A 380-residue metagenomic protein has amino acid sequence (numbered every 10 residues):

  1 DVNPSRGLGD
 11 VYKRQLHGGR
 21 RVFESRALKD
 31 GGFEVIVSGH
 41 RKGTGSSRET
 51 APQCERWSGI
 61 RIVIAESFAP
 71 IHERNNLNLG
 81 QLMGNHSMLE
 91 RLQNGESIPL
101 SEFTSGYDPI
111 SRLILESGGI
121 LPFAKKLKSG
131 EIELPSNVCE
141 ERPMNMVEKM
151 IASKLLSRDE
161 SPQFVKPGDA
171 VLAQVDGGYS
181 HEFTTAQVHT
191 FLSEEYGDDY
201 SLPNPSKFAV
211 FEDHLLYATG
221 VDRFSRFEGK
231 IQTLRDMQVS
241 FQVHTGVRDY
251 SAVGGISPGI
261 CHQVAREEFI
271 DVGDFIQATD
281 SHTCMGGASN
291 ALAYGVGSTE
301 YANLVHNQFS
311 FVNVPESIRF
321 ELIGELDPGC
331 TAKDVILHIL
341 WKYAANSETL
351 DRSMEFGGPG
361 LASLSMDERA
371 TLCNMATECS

Functional and structural regions predicted by a protein language model:
D1-L8, Y12: Single conserved hydrophobic/aromatic residue that forms the stacking wall/gate of nucleotide- or nucleobase-binding
R26-L28, F33, G168-H306, F311: Long, structured ligand/cofactor-binding scaffold of large enzymes
D30-F68, G357, L361: Extracellular/luminal Protease-associated
R48-Q93, P99, E300-A302, N307-P328: Contiguous, small/hydrophobic- and glycine-enriched helical/loop subdomains that border and often "cap" functional
I62-F68, N204, F208-L215, E321 (+1 more regions): Short internal beta-strands
P70-E141: Acidic, glycine-rich flexible loop/linker segments
L77, Y107-L113, S117, F123-G130 (+2 more regions): Mobile "lid/hinge" segments at catalytic clefts and subdomain interfaces of large enzymes
